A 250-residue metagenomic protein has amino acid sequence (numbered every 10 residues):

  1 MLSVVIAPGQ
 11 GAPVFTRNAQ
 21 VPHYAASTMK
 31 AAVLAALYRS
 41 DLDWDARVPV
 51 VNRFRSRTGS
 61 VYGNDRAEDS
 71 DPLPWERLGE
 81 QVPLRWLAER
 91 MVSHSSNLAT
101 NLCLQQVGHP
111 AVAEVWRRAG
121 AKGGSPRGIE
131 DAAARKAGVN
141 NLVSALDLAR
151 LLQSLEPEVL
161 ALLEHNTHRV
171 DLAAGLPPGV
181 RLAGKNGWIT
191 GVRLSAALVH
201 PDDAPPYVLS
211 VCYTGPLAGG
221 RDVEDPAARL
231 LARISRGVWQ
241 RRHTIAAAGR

Functional and structural regions predicted by a protein language model:
M1-L2, E80-L84, H94-L152: Mid-domain, small-residue-enriched loop/turn segments at the edges of structured enzyme/sensor domains
M1-Y24, R39-D41: Short pre-catalytic segments that frame enzyme active sites
Q10-V14, P22, Q106-G108, E156-V170 (+1 more regions): Structured C-terminal helix/loop/strand segments within mature extracytoplasmic catalytic/sensor domains
T16-H23, L73-L78, W86-R90, L98-L104 (+2 more regions): Second-shell loop/turn segments in exported
Y24-V50, M91, L209: Active-site SXXK
A35-L42, Q105, R150-E156, R236-Q240: Short glycine/serine- and small hydrophobic-enriched flexible loop segments
S56-N101, H109: Conserved catalytic neighborhood of penicillin-recognizing serine enzymes
A137-P178: A conserved catalytic-loop motif detector
